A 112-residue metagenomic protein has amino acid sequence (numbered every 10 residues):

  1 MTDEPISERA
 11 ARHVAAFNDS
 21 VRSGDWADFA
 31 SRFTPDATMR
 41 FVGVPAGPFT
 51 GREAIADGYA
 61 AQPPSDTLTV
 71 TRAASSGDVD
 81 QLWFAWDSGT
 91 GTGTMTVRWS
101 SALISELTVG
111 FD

Functional and structural regions predicted by a protein language model:
M1-A27, S31, P35, L103: Short, low-complexity N-terminal intrinsically disordered segments enriched in polar/charged residues
T2, A56-D112: A beta-strand edge to alpha-helix "cap/lid" segment located at domain peripheries
A10, V14, R52-I55, T90: A structural signal for well-ordered alpha-helical scaffolds and beta->alpha junctions
D28-S76: A solvent-exposed, acidic/Ser-Thr-rich amphipathic alpha-helical stretch
